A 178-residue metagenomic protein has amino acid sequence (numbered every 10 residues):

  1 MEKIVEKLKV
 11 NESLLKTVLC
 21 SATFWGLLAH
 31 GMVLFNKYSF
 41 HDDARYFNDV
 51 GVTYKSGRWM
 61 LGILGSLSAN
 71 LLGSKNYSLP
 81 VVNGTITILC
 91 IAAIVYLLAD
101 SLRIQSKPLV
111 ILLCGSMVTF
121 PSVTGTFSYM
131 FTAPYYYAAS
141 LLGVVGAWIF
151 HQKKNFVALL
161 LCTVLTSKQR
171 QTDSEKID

Functional and structural regions predicted by a protein language model:
M1-L27: Start-transfer (signal-anchor) and selected internal transmembrane alpha helices of multi-pass inner/ER membrane
L28-Y46, V52-L64: Extracytoplasmic catalytic/substrate-binding loops of multi-pass membrane glycan-assembly enzymes
V33-F40, S68-L72, T119-S128: Juxtamembrane "helix-exit" motif on the non-cytosolic side of transmembrane helices
V52-V81, T85: Short hydrophobic/aromatic helix or loop-helix immediately within or flanking a transmembrane segment in polytopic
Y54, R58, N83-T87, S106-H151 (+1 more regions): Membrane-interface micro-motifs in multi-pass membrane enzymes
T85-K107: Transmembrane-helix motifs of polytopic, lipid-linked glycan transferases
V95-A99, G143-Q152, C162, T166: Hydrophobic transmembrane alpha-helices
F156-D178: Membrane-interface alpha helices of multi-pass inner-membrane proteins
